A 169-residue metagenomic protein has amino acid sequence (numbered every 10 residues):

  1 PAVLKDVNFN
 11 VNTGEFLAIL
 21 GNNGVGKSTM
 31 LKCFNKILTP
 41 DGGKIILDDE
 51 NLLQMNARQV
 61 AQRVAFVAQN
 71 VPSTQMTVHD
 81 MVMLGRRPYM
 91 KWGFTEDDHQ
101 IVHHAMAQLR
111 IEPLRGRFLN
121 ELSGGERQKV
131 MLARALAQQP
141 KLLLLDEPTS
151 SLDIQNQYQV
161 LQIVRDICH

Functional and structural regions predicted by a protein language model:
L20-N22: The feature captures the beta-strand-to-loop junction immediately N-terminal to the Walker
N35: Helix-to-loop junction immediately C-terminal to a conserved catalytic motif
G43-N51, V60: Conserved ABC transporter NBD signature motif
F118-L122, E126: Conserved ABC ATPase signature
A137-K141: A short, proline-enriched helix->beta-strand linker immediately N-terminal to the Walker B motif in ABC-type P-loop
L143-E147: Catalytic Walker B motif of ABC-type/P-loop ATPase nucleotide-binding domains
